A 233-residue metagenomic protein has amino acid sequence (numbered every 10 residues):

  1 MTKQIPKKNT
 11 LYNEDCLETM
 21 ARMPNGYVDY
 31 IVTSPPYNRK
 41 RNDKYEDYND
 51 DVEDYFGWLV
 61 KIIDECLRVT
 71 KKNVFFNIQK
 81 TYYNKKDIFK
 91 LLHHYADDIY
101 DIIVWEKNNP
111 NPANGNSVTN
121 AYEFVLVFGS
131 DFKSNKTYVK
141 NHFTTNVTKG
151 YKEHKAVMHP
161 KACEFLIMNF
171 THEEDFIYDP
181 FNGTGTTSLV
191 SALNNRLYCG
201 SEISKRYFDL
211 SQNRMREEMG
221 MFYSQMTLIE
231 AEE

Functional and structural regions predicted by a protein language model:
M1-P6, Q212-L228: Short, conserved SAM-binding/catalytic segment of Class I S-adenosyl-L-methionine-dependent methyltransferases
T2-D209: Core catalytic lobe of class I
N9, I229-E233: Leloir-type glycosyltransferase catalytic cores
